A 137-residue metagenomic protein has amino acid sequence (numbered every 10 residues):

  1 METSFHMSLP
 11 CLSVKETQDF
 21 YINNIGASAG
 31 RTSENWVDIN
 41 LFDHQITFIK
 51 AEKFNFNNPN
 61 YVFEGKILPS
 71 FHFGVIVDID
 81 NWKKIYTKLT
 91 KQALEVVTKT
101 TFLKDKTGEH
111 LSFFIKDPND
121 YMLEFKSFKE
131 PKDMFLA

Functional and structural regions predicted by a protein language model:
M1-S4, S28-D78, Y86-K116, F128-A137: Vicinal oxygen chelate
C11-S13, D105-K106: Conserved beta-strand-loop-alpha-helix junction that forms the acyl-donor binding cleft
E16-T17, D80-I85: Short, conserved charged micro-motifs
T17-I22, L89, D120: Conserved active-site tyrosine of GNAT-family acetyltransferases
M122-F125: Short glycine-/small-residue motifs
